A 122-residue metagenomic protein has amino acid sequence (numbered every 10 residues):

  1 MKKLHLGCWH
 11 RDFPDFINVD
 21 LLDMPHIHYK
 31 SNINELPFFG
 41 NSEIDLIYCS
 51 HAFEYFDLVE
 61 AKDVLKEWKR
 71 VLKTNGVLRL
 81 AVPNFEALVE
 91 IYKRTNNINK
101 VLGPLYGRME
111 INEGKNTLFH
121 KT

Functional and structural regions predicted by a protein language model:
M1, I44, K73-N75: A general structural motif
K2-P37, E86: Class I SAM-dependent methyltransferase SAM/SAH-binding core
I17, Y29, Y48, L78-A81: Conserved Rossmann-like nucleotide-binding pocket used by diverse enzymes that bind dinucleotide cofactors
N34-I47: A short acidic, Gly/Pro-enriched loop at the edge of an enzyme's catalytic core that lines a small-molecule cofactor
L46-A52, A61: A short beta-strand submotif of the Rossmann-like class I SAM-dependent methyltransferase core that lines
E60-K73, V77-T122: S-adenosyl-L-methionine-dependent methyltransferase catalytic module, highlighting the catalytic core
